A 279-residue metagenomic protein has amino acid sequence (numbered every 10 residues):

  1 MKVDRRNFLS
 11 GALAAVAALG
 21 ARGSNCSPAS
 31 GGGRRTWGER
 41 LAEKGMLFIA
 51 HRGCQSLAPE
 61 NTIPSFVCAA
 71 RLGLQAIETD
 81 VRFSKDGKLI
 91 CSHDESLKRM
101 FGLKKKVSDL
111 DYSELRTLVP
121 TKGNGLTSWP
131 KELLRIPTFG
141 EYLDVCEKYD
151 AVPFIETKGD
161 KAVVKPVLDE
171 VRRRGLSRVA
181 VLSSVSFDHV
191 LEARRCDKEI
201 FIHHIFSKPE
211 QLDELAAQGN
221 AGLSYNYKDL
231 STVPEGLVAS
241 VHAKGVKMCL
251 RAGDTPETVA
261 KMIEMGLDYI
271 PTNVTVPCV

Functional and structural regions predicted by a protein language model:
M1-V16: N-terminal secretory signal peptides and thylakoid transit peptides that target proteins across membranes
G11, L126-I136, H203-V279: C-terminal active-site rim and adjoining tail of enzyme catalytic domains
R22-I49, L57, A70-L72: C-terminal segment of N-terminal export signals and the immediately downstream linker at the start of the mature
T36-E39, H93-E199, Y225-K228, H242-K244: Metal-dependent phosphodiesterase/phospholipase catalytic core, i.e., the His/Asp/Glu-rich active-site region
L47-I49, A76, V152-F154, V179-V181 (+4 more regions): Structural preference for beta-strand elements that scaffold enzyme active sites
R52, T79-V81, I155-G159, S184 (+4 more regions): A cross-domain feature marking catalytic cores of carbohydrate-active enzymes and several ubiquitous metabolic/repair
C68-V81, A221-L223: Catalytic domains of carbohydrate-active enzymes, especially glycoside hydrolases
F83-D94: Glycine-rich, proline-tolerant flexible connector loops at the mouths of alpha/beta enzymes
